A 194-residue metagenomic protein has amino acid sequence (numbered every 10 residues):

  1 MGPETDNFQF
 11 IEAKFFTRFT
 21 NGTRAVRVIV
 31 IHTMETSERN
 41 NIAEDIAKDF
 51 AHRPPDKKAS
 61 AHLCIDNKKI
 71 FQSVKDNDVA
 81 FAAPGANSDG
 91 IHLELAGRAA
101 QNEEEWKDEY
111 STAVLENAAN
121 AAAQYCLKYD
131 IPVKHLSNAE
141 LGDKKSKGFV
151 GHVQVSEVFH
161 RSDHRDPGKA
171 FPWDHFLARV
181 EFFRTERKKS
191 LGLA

Functional and structural regions predicted by a protein language model:
M1-E12, G22-T23, E104-A194: Basic/polar, cationic surfaces and motifs that engage anionic cell-wall and phosphate/carboxylate ligands
M1-N87: N-terminal catalytic cores of peptidoglycan-degrading enzymes
V28, G90-H92, G148-V150: Structural preference for beta-strand elements that scaffold enzyme active sites
E35-E38, R98, Q154-E157: Acidic glycine-/aspartate-rich tracts in secreted/extracellular proteins
E38-R39, A100-N102, K134-H135: Short, solvent-exposed loop/turn segments at secondary-structure junctions
A80, P84, A99, Y129-P132: Amphipathic alpha-helical interaction segments
H92-E109: Substrate-binding clefts and substrate-entry loops adjacent to catalytic sites of polymer-processing enzymes acting on
